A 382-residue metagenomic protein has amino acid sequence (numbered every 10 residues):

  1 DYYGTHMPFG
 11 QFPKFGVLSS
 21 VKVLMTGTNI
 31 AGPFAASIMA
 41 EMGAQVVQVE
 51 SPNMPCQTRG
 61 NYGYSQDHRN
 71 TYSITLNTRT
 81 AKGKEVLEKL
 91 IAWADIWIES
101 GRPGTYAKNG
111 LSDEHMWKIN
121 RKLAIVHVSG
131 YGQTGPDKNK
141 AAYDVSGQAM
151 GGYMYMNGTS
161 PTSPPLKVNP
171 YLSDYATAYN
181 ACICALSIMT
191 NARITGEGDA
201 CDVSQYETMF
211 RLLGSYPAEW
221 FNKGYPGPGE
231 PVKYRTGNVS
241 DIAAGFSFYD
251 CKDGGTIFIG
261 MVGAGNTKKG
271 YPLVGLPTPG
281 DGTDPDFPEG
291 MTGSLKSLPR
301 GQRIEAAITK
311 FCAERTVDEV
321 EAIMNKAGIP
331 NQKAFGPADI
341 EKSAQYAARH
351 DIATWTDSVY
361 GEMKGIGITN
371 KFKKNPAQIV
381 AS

Functional and structural regions predicted by a protein language model:
D1-E197, D318: N-terminal helix-loop segment corresponding to the beta1-alpha1 unit of nucleotide/adenylate-binding folds
D1-G16, D357-S382: Flexible, small-/acidic-enriched active-site or ligand-binding loops
K14, P228-D241, S247-F248, P299 (+2 more regions): Short Gly/Pro-enriched turn/cap motifs at secondary-structure boundaries
L166-A176, G198-A200, K233-S240, A244-F246 (+3 more regions): A short glycine-threonine-serine/GTX helix/turn-capping micro-motif
V168-L186, Q205-P217, V262, N266: Mid-domain beta-loop-alpha active-site segment that forms a flexible, acidic cofactor/metal-binding surface
A178-D199, S215-Y225, Y271-G282: Oxidoreductase and adenylate-handling cofactor-binding alpha/beta cores
G245-A327, N331, S382: Aromatic-enriched alpha-helical interface/lid elements that frame and gate functional surfaces
I308, C312-K373: C-terminal core of ALDH-fold dehydrogenases
